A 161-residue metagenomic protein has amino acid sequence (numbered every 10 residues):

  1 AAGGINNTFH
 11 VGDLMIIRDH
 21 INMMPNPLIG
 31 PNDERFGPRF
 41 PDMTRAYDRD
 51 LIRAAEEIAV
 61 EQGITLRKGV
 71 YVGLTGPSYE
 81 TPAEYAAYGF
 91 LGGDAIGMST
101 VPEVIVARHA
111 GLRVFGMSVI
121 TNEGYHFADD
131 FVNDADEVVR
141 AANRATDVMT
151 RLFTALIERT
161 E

Functional and structural regions predicted by a protein language model:
A1-A128, V132, D136-E161: Glycine-rich phosphate- or other oxyanion-binding loops that anchor nucleotides, phosphorylated ligands
